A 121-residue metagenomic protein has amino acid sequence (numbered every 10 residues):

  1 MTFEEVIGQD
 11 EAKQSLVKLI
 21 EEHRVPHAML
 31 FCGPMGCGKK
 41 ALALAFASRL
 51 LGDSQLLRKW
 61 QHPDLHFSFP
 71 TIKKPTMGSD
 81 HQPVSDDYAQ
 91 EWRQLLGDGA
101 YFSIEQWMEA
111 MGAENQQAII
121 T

Functional and structural regions predicted by a protein language model:
T2-T121: Clamp-loader machinery-focused feature within the broader ASCE/P-loop NTPase space
